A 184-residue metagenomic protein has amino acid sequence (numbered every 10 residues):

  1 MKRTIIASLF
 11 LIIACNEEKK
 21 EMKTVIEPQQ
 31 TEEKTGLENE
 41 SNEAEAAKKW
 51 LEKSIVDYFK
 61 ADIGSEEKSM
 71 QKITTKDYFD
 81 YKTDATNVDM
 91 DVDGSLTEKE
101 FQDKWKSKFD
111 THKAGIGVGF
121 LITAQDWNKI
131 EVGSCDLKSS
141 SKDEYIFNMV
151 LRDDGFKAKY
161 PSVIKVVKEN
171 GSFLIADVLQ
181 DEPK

Functional and structural regions predicted by a protein language model:
M1-I13: Sec-dependent bacterial lipoprotein signal peptides
C15-K19: Bacterial signal peptide processing site
K23-E45: Post-signal peptide N-terminal segment of mature Sec-exported envelope proteins
E45, K49-S140: Surface-exposed acidic loop/strand-edge motifs in secreted or periplasmic proteins that form small linear binding
C135-E144, V166-F173: A short, structured loop/turn motif at beta-sheet edges
I146-D154: Short beta-strand segments that buttress and anchor functional surface loops
K157-K184: Short beta-strand edge/turn micro-motifs at domain boundaries
